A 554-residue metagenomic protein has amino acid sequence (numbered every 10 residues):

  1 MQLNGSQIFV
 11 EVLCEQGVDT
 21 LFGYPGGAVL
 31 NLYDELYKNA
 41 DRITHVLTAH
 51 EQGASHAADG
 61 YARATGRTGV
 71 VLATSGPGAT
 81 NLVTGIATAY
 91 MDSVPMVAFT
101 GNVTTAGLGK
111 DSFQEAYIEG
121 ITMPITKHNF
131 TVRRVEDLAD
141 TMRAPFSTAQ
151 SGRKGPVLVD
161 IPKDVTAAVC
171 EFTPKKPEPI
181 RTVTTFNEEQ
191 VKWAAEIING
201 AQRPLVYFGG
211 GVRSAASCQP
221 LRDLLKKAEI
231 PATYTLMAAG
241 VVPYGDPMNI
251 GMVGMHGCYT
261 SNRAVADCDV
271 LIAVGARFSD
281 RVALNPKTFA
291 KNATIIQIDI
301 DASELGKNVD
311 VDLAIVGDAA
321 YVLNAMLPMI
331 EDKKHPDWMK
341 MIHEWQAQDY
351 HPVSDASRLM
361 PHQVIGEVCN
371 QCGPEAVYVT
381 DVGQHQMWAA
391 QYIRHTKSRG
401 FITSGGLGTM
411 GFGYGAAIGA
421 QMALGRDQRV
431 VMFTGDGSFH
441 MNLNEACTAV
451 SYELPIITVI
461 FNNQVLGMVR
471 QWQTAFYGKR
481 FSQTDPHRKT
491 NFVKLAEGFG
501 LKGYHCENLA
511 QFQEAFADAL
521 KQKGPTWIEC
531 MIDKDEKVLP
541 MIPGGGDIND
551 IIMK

Functional and structural regions predicted by a protein language model:
M1-K333, E367, Q371-P374, R429 (+5 more regions): N-terminal alpha/beta PP-like core and its mobile active-site loop of ThDP/TPP-dependent enzymes
S6-V10, C14-D19, G27, L32-Y37 (+1 more regions): Active-site diphosphate/adenylate-binding microenvironment
L47-A49, Y378, F433, N442: Hydrophobic transmembrane-helix microenvironments that flank and shape a buried ionizable site
Y61, T80, K334-S354, A420 (+2 more regions): Charged, low-complexity, helix-prone segments enriched in Lys/Glu/Asp/Gln
G69-V71, V159, Y378, F401 (+1 more regions): Well-ordered beta-strand positions enriched in small/hydrophobic/aromatic, beta-favoring residues
L108-Q114, G306-N308, A314-V316, A320-M326 (+1 more regions): Thiamine diphosphate
E136, P174, E196, N292-Q384 (+2 more regions): Phosphate/pyrophosphate-binding active-site segments
